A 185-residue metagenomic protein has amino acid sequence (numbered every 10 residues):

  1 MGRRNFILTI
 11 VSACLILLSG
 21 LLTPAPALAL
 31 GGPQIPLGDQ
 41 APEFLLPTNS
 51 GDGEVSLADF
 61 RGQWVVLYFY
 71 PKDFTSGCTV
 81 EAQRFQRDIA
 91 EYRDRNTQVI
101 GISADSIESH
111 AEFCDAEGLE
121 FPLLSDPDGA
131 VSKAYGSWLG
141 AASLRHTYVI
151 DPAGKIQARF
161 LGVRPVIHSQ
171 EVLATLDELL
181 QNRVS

Functional and structural regions predicted by a protein language model:
R3-I7: N-terminal export leaders
L18-E43: N-proximal helix/coil linker or "cap" segments that precede and/or mark the start of modular domains
Q40, W64, A142-L144: Short, small/polar residue-rich loop motifs at catalytic or cofactor-binding pockets
F44-V65: A short beta-strand-turn-helix
Q63-V65, Y70-F74, S106: Short pre-active-site segment immediately N-terminal to redox-active cysteine/selenocysteine motifs in thiol-based
F69-E91: Conserved redox-active cysteine motifs that mediate thiol-disulfide chemistry, especially di-cysteine Cys-X(1-2)-Cys
I100, A111-H146, P152: Short, internal strand/loop/helix patches that form the active-site neighborhood or redox-interaction surface
L144-S185: Thiol-/selenol-based redox modules, centered on thioredoxin-like and closely related oxidoreductase domains
